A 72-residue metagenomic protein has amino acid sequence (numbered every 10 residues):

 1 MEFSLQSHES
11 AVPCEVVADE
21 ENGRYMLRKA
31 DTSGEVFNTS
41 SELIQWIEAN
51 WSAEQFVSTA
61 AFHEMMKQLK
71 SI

Functional and structural regions predicted by a protein language model:
M1-L5: Short, hydrophobic/aromatic-rich segments at coil-to-beta transitions
Q6-H8, A30, W46, I72: Low-complexity, intrinsically disordered/propeptide-like segments
H8-D31: Short aromatic-glycine-(Arg/Gly/Cys) micro-motifs in beta-strand/loop hairpins
E35-I72: Mixed-charge, Lys/Arg-enriched low-complexity segments
